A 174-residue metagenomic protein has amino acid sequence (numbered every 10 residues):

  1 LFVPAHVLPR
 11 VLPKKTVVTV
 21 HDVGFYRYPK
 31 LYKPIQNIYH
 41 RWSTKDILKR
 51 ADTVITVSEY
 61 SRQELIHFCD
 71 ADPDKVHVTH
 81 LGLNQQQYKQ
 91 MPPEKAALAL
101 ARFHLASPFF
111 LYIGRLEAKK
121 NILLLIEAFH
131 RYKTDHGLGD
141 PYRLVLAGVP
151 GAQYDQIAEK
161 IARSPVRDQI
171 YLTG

Functional and structural regions predicted by a protein language model:
L1-G174: Carbohydrate transferase catalytic cores enriched for Leloir-type hexosyltransferases
